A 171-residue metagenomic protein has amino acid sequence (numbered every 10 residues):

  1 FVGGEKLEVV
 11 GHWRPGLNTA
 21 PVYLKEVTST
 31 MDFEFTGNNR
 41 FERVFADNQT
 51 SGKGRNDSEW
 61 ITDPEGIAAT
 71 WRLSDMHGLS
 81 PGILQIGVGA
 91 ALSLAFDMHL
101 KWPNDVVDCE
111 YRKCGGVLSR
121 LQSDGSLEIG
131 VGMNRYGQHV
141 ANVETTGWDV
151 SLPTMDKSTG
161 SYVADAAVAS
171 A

Functional and structural regions predicted by a protein language model:
F1-S93, T154, S158-D165, A169: N-terminal lobe of the biotin/lipoate ligase/transferase fold
R40, D63-E65, W102, K113-C114 (+2 more regions): A generic structural signal for well-ordered coil/turn residues at beta-strand boundaries that shape enzyme active-site
D47-Q49, V106, M133: Active-site metal-binding loops of divalent metal-dependent hydrolases
K53-S58, V117, V131-M133: Gly/Ser/Thr-rich helix-start
S58, C109-Y111, Q138: Generic hydrophobic alpha-helical membrane-span motif
R72-M76, R120, N134-Y136: Solvent-exposed residues in well-ordered beta-strands and their adjoining turns, especially edge/terminal strands
V88-D124, V131: Acidic (Asp/Glu) carboxylate-rich active-site/surface patches
D124-T154: Short, acidic (Asp/Glu-rich) active-site segment that either coordinates a divalent metal cofactor
